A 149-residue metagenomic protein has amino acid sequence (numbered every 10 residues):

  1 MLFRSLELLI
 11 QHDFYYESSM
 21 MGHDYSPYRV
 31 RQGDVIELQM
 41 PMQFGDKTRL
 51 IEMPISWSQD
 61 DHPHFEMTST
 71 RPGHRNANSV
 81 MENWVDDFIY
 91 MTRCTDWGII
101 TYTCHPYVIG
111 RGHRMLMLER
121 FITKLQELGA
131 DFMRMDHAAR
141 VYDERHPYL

Functional and structural regions predicted by a protein language model:
M1-D96, H146: Active-site-adjacent pocket scaffolds in enzyme catalytic domains
H74-L149: C-terminal domain-boundary segment and adjacent tail
